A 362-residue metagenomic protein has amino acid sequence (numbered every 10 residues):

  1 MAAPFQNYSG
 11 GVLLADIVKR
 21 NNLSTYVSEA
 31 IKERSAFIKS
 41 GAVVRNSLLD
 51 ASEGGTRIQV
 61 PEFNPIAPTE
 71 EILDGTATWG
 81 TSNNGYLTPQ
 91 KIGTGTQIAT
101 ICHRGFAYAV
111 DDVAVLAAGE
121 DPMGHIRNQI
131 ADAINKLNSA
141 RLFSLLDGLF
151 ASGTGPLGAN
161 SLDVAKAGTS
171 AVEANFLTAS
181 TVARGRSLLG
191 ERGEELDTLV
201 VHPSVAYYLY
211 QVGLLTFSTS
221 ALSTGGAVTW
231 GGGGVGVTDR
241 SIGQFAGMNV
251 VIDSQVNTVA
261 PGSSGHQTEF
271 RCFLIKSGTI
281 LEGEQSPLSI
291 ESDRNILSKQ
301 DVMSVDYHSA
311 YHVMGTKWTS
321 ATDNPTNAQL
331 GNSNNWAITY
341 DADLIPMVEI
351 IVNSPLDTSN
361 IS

Functional and structural regions predicted by a protein language model:
A2-A42, A171-L177, Q211-S362: Sequence/fold signature of self-assembling virion shell proteins
P4-Y8, I17-V18, L48, E71-A77 (+4 more regions): Signature of extracytoplasmic/envelope-associated structural regions
A36-R104: Assembly/oligomerization interface modules of large self-assembling protein complexes
L48-S52, S187-G193, D197-T198, R240-I242 (+2 more regions): A general structural signal for short secondary-structure junctions and capping/turn motifs
V60, I92-G155, E191-V200, L288-G315: Long, contiguous amphipathic alpha-helices that act as assembly "spine/axial" helices in icosahedral shell and virion
I66, G105, A114, V205-Y207 (+2 more regions): Short loop/turn segments at secondary-structure transitions that flank enzyme active sites
P122, T181, E284: Short, glycine/acidic-rich beta->alpha junctions
S152-V235: Extended, solvent-exposed, turn-rich assembly/linker loops in the middle of proteins
